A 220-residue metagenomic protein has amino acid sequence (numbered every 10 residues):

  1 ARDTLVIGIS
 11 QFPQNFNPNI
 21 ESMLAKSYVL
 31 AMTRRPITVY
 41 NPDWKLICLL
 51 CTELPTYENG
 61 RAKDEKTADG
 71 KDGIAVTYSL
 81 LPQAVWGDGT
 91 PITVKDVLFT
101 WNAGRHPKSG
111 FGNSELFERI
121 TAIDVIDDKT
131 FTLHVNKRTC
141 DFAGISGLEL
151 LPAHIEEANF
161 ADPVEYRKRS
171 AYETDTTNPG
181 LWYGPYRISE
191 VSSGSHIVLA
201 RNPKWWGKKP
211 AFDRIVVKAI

Functional and structural regions predicted by a protein language model:
A1-R2, A122: Short, low-complexity disordered leader/linker segments with a strong preference for bacterial N-terminal type II
R2-F12, T52, G73-S79, V97-T100 (+4 more regions): Short, well-ordered beta-strand elements
G8-A68, P179-Y183: N-terminal lobe/hinge region of extracytoplasmic solute-binding protein
P13-I20, V39-Y40, K45-C48, G87-D88 (+3 more regions): Short, solvent-exposed loop/turn elements at domain surfaces
M32, N41, K45, L49 (+4 more regions): Extracytoplasmic/secreted proteins, especially bacterial periplasmic and envelope-associated proteins
V39-K45, E149-P210, R214: Gly/Pro-rich hinge or "lid" segments in bacterial periplasmic/extracellular proteins
L54-G110, I126, T132: Aromatic- and charge-enriched surface segment that lines or borders ligand/interaction sites
S79, N113-E165, E190-S192: Surface-exposed binding/hinge segments that line and control ligand-binding clefts or catalytic entry sites
